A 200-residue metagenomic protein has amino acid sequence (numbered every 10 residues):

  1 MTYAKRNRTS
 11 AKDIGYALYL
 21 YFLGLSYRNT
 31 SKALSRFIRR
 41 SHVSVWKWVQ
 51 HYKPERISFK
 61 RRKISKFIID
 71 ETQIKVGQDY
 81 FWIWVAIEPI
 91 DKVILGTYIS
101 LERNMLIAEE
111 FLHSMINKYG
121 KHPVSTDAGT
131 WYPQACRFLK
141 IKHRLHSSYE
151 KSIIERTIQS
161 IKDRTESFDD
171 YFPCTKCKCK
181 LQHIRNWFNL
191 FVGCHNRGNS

Functional and structural regions predicted by a protein language model:
M1-S200: Residue-level recognition of single "structural anchor" positions that define or cap local secondary structure
